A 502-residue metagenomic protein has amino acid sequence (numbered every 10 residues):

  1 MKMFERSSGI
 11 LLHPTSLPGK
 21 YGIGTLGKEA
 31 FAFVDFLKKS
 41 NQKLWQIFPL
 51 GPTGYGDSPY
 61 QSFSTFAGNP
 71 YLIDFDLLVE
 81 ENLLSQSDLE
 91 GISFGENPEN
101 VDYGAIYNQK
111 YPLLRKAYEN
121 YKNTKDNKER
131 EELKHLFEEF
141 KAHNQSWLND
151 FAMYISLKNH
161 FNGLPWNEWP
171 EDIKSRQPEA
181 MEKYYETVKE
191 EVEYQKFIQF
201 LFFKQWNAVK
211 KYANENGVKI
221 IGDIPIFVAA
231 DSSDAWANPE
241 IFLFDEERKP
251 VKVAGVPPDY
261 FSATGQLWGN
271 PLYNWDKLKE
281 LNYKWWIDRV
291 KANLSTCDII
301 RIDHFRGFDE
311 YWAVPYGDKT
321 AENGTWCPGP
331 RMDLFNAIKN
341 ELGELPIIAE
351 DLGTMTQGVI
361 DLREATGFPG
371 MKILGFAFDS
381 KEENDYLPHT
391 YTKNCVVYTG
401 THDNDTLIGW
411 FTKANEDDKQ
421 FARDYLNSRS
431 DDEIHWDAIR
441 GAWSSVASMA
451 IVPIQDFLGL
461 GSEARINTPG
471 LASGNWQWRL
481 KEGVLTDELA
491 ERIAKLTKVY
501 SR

Functional and structural regions predicted by a protein language model:
K2-R6, H13, D57-Q199, F203 (+3 more regions): Alpha-amylase-like alpha-glycosidases and glucanotransferases acting on alpha-linked glucans and related
M3, K28-T53, T296-C297: Catalytic domains of carbohydrate-active enzymes, especially glycoside hydrolases
G9, S16-V34: N-terminal catalytic cores of NTP/NDP-binding nucleotidyl/phosphoryl-transfer enzymes
K38, W206-N214, K339, R363-E364: Surface-exposed amphipathic alpha-helices with a cationic face
K39, I173, W478, K495 (+1 more regions): Domain-scale activation on soluble regions of proteins
F48, K219-I221, P225, I299 (+1 more regions): Outer-envelope exported proteins of Gram-negative bacteria
Q195, Q199-F227: Conserved, well-ordered alpha-helix/loop/beta-strand core segments that scaffold catalytic motifs
